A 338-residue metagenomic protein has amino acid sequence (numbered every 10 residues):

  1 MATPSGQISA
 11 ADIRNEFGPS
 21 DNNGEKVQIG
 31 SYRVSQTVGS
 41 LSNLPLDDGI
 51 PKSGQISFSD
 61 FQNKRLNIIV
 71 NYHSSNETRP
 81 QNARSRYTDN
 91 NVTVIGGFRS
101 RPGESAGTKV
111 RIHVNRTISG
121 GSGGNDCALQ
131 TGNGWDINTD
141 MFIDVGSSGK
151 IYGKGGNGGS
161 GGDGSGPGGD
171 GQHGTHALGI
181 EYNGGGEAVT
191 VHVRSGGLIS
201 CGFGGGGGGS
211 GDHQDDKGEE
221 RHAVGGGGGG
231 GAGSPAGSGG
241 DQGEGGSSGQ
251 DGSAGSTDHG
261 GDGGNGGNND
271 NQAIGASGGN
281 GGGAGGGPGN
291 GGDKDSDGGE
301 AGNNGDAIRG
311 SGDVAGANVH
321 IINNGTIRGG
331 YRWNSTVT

Functional and structural regions predicted by a protein language model:
A2-T338: Glycine-centric low-complexity repeats
